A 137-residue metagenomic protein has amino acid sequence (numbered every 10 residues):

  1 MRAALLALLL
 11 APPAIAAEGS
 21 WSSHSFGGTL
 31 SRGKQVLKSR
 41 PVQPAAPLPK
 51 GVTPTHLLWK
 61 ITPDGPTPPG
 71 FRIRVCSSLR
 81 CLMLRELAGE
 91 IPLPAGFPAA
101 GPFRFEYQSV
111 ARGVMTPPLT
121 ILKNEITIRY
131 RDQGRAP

Functional and structural regions predicted by a protein language model:
M1-L5: Bacterial N-terminal signal peptides that target proteins for export
L6-A17: Hydrophobic h-region of N-terminal signal peptides that target proteins for export in Gram-negative bacteria
I15-P137: Disulfide-rich extracellular domains of secreted proteins
